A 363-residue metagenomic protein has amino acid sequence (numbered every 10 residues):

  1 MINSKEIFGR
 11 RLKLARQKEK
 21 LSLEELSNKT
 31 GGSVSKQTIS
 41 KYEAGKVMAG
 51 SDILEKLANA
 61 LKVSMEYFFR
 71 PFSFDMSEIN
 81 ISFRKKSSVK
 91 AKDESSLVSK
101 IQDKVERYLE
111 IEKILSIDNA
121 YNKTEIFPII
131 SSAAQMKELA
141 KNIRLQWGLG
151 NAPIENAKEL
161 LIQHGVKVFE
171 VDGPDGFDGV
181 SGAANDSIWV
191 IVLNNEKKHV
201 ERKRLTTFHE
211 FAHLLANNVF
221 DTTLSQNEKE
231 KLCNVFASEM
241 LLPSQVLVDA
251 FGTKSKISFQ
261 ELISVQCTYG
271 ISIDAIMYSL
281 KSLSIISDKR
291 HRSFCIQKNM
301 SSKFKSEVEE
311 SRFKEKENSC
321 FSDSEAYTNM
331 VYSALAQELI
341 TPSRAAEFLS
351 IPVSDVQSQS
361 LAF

Functional and structural regions predicted by a protein language model:
M1-F363: Active-site hotspot residues in diverse enzymes, especially metal/ion-binding acidic/histidine motifs
